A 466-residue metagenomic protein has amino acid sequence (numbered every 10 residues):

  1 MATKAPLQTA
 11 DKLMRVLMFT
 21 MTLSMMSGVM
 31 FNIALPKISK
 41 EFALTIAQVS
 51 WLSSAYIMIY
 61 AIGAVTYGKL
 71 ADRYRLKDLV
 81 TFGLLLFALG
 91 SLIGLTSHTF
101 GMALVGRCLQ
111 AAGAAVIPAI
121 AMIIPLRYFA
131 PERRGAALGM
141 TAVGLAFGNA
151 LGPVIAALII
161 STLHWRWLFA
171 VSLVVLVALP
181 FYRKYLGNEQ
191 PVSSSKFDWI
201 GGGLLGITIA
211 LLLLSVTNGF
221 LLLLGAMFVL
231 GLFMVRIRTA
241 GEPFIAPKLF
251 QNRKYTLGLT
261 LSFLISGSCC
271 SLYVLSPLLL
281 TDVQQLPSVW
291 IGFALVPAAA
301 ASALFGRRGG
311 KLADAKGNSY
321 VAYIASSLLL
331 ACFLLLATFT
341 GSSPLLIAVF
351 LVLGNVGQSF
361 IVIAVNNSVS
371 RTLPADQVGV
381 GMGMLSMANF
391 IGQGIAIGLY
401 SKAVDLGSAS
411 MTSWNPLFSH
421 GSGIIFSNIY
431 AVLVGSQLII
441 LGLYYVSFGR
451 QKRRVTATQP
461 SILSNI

Functional and structural regions predicted by a protein language model:
M1-T9, V446-I466: Intrinsic disorder in cytosolic terminal tails and internal cytosolic loops of multi-pass membrane transporters
D11-S24, F31-I33, I46, L52 (+4 more regions): 12-transmembrane solute porter fold
L23, L35, F42, L86 (+16 more regions): Hydrophobic residues within membrane-embedded alpha-helical segments of Major Facilitator Superfamily
N32, P118-M122, M140, L145-A157 (+4 more regions): Glycine/proline-centered helix-kink
P36-S39, G106, Q110, M122-A130 (+4 more regions): Helix-terminus/helix-capping segments at the ends of transmembrane helices and short amphipathic helices
A47, I57, I62-S194, W199: Helix-loop-helix hairpins in multi-pass membrane proteins, especially solute transporters
R134-G144, S194-G203, L249-K254, G317-S326: Cytoplasmic-side transmembrane-helix entry/capping segments in multi-pass membrane proteins
S161-T260: Hydrophobic transmembrane-helix bundles of small-molecule transporters
